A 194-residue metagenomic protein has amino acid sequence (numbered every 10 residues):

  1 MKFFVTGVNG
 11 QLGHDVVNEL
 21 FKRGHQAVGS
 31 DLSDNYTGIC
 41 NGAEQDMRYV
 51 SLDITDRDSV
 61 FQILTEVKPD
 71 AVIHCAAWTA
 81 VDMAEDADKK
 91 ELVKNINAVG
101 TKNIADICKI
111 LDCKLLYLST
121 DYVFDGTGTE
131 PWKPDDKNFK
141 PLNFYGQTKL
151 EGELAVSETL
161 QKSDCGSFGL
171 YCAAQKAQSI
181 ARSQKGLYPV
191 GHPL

Functional and structural regions predicted by a protein language model:
M1-H25: N-terminal Rossmann NAD(P)H-binding glycine-rich loop of SDR-like oxidoreductase domains
T6, S30, V72-A76, L115-T120 (+1 more regions): SDR active-site strand-loop-helix element
F21-T37: Conserved glycine-rich Rossmann-like NAD(P)H-binding loop of the short-chain dehydrogenase/reductase
G42-D56: Rossmann-fold cofactor-recognition segment
I54-I96: NAD(P)H-binding glycine-rich loop region in Rossmannoid oxidoreductase-like domains and their noncatalytic homologs
E91, N95-N103, V123-G166, L170-K176: Catalytic helix-loop patch of NAD(P)-dependent Rossmann-fold dehydrogenases
I110-C113: A short helix->loop->beta-strand "cap" motif at the edges of active sites that frequently abuts
G169, I180-L194: A conserved pocket-lining segment of Rossmann-fold NAD(P)-dependent short-chain dehydrogenase/reductase
